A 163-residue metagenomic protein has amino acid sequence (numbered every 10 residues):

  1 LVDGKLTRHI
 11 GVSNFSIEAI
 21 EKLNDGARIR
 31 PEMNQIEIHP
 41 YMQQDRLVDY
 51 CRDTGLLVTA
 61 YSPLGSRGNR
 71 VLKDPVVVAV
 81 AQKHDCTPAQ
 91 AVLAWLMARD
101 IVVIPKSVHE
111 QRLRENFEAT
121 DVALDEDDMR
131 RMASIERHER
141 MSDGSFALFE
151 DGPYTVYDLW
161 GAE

Functional and structural regions predicted by a protein language model:
L1-E163: Beta/alpha (TIM)-barrel catalytic core signal, keyed to glycine-rich beta->alpha loops juxtaposed to Asp/Glu that bind
